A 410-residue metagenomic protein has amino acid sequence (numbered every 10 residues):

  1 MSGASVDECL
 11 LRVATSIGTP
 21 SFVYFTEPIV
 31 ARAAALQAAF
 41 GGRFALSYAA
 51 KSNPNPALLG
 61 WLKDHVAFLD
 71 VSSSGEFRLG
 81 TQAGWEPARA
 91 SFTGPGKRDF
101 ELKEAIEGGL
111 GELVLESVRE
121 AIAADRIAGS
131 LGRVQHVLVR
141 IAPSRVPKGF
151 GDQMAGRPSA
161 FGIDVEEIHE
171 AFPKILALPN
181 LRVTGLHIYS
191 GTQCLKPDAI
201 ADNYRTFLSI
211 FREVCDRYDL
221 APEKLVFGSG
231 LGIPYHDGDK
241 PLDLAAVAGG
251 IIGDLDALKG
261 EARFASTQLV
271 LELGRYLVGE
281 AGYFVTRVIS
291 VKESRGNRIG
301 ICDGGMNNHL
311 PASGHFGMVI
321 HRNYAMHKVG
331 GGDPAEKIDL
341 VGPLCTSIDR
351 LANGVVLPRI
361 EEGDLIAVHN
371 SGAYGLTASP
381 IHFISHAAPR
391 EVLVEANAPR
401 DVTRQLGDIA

Functional and structural regions predicted by a protein language model:
M1-Q135, P173, L178, R182 (+3 more regions): A charged N-terminal "starter" segment
C9, G250, K259, F264-A410: Charged (often Lys/Glu-rich) extended helix/loop segments that serve as interaction or gating elements
I29, K51, S73, A105 (+7 more regions): Conserved, mostly hydrophobic/aromatic
A45-S47, V66-F68, P87-S91, E112 (+7 more regions): Structural preference for beta-strand elements that scaffold enzyme active sites
A49, T93, E116, R140 (+7 more regions): Generic beta-strand/beta-sheet core signal
P54-A57, R78, R98, V146-P147 (+6 more regions): Flexible loop/turn segments at secondary-structure boundaries
L59, Q82, L102-E107, A124-I127 (+6 more regions): Short acidic, glycine/serine/threonine-rich loops at helix termini
P143-S290, I384-H386: Active-site loop/helix belt of alpha/beta enzymes
